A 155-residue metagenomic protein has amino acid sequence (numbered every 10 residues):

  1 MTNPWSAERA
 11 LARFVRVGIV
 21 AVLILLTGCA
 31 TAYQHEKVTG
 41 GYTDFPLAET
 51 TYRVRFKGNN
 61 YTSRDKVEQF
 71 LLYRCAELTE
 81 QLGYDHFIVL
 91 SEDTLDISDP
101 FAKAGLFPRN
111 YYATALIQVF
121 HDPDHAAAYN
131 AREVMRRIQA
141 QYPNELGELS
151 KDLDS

Functional and structural regions predicted by a protein language model:
N3-I19: Bacterial N-terminal signal peptides that target proteins for export
L25-G28: C-terminal motif of bacterial Sec signal peptides marking the signal peptidase cleavage site
A30-S155: Secreted/extracellular ectodomain signature
